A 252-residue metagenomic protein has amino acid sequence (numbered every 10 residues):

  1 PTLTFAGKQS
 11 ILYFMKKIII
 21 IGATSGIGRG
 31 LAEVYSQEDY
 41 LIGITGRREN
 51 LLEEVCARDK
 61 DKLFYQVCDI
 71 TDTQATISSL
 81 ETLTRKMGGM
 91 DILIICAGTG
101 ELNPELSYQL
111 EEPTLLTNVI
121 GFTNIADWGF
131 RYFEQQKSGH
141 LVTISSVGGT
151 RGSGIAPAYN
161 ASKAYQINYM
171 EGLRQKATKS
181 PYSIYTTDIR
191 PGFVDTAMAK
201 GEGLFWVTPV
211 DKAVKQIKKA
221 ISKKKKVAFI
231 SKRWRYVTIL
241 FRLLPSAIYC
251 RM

Functional and structural regions predicted by a protein language model:
T24-S25: Conserved glycine-rich cofactor-binding loop
E38-E54: Conserved glycine-rich Rossmann-like NAD(P)H-binding loop of the short-chain dehydrogenase/reductase
C96-E101: Conserved NAD(P)H cofactor-binding loop of Rossmann-fold oxidoreductase domains
N103-L116: Short alpha-helical oligomerization interface
A126, S162: Active-site helix of classical SDR
S146: Residue(s) in the substrate-gating loop at a strand-loop-helix junction that position the organic substrate next
D188, K200-T238: C-terminal helical subdomain
